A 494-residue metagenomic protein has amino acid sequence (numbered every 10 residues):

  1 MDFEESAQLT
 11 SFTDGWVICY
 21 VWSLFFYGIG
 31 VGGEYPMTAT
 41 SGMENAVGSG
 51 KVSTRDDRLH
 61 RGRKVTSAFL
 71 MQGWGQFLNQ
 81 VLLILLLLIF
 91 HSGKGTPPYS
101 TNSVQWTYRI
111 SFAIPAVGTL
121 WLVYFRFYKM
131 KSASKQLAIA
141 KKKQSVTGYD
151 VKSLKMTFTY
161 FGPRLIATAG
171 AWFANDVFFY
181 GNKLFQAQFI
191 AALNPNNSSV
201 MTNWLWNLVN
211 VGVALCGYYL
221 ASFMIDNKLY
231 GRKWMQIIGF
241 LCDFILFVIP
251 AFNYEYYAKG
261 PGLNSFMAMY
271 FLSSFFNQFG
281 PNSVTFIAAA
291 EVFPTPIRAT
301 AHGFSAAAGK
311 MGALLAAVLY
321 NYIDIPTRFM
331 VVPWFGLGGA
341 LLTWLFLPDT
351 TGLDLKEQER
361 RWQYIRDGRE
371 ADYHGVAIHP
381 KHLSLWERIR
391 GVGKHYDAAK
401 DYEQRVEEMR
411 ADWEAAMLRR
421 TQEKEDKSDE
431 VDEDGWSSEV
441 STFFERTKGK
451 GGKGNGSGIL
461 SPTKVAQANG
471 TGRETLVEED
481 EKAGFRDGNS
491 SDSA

Functional and structural regions predicted by a protein language model:
M1-A494: Alpha-helical transmembrane bundle of multi-pass membrane proteins
